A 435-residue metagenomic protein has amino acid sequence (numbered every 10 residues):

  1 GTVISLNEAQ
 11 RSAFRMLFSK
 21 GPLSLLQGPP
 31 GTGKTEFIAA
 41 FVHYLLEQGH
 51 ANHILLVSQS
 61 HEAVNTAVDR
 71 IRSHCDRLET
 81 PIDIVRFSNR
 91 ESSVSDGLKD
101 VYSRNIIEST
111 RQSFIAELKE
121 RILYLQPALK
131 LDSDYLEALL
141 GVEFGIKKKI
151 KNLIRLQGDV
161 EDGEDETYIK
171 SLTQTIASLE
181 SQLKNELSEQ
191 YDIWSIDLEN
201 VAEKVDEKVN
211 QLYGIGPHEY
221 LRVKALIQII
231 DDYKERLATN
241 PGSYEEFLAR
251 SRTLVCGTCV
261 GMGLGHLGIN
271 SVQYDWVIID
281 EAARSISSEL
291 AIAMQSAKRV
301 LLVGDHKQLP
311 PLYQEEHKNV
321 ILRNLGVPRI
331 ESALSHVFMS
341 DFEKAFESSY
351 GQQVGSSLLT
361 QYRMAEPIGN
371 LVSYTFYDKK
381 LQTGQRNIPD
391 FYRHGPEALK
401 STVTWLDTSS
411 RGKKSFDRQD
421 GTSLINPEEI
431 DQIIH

Functional and structural regions predicted by a protein language model:
V3-R104, A225, E235-A238, G242 (+1 more regions): ASCE P-loop NTPase helicase motor core
I4, S58, Y213, P217-Y220 (+3 more regions): Charge-dense, low-complexity intrinsically disordered segments
N7-I54, I146-E161, K400-S423, I430-H435: Glycine/serine-rich loop-strand microenvironments at binding/catalytic pocket rims
V64, D231, A283, I430-H435: Short, hydrophobic/amphipathic alpha-helical packing segments that form internal helix faces or helix-helix interfaces
I107-Y135: Extended, charge-rich low-complexity interaction segments
Q126, S133-E137, F144-W276: Conserved helicase NTPase catalytic core signature
L358-H435: Helicase-core coupling region on the C-terminal RecA-like lobe
